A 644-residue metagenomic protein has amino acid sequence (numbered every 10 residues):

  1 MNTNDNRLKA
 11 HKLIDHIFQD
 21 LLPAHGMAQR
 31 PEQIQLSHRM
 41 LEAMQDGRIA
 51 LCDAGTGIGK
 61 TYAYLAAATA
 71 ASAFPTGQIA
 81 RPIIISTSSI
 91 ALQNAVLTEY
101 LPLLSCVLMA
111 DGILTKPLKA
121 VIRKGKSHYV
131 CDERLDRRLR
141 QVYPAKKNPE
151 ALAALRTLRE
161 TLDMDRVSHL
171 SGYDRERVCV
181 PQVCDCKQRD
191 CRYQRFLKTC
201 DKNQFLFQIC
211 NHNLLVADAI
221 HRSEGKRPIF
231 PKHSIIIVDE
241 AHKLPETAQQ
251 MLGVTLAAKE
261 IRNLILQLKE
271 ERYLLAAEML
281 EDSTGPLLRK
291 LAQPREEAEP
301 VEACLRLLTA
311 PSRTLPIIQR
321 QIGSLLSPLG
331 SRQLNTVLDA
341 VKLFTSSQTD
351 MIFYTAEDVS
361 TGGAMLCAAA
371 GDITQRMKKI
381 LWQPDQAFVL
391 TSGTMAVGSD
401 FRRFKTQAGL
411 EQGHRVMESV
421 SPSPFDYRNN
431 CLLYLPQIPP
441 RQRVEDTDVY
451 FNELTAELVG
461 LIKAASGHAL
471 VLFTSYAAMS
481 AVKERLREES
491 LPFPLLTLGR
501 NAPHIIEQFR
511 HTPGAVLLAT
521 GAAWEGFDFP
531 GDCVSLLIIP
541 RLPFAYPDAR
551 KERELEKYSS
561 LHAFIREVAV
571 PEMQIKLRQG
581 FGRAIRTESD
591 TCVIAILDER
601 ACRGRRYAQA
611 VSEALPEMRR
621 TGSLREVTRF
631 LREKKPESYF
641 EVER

Functional and structural regions predicted by a protein language model:
N2-P23, A28, P75-Q208, H212-N213 (+2 more regions): A substrate-engagement module of RecA-like helicase motors
L41-E42, T61-Q78, E99-L103: Walker A/P-loop NTP-binding motif
D46-A66: Walker A/P-loop
Y64, A70, A91-N94, T98-P102 (+3 more regions): Signature of the SF2 helicase/ATPase Hel1-core->accessory helical subdomain module
V180-Q208, A219-R227, I317-P439, Y450 (+3 more regions): A contiguous, basic/glycine-rich beta-loop/short-helix subdomain that forms a polymer-engagement track
K379, P439-V471: Conserved interdomain hinge at the start of the Helicase C-terminal
P436-V449, N501-C602: Conserved RecA-like P-loop NTPase helicase motor core
F473-G499: Conserved helicase motor "Helicase C" RecA-like lobe of SF1/SF2 P-loop NTPases
